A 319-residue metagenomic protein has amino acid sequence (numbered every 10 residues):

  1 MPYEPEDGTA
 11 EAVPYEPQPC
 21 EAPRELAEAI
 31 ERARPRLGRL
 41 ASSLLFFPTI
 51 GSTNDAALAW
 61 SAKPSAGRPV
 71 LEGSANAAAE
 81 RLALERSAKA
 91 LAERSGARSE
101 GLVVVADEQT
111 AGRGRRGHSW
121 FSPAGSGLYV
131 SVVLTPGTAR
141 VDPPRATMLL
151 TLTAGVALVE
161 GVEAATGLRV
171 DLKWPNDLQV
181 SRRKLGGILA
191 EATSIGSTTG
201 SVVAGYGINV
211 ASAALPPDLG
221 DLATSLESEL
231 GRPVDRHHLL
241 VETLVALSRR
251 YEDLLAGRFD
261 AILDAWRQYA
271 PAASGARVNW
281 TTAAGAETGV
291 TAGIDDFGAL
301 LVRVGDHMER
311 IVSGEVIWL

Functional and structural regions predicted by a protein language model:
M1-A164, G186, G231: N-terminal lobe of the biotin/lipoate ligase/transferase fold
E80, A97-E100, D107-A111, H118-G127 (+1 more regions): Catalytic beta-strand/loop module used to bind and position nucleotide/cofactor moieties in cofactor-attachment
